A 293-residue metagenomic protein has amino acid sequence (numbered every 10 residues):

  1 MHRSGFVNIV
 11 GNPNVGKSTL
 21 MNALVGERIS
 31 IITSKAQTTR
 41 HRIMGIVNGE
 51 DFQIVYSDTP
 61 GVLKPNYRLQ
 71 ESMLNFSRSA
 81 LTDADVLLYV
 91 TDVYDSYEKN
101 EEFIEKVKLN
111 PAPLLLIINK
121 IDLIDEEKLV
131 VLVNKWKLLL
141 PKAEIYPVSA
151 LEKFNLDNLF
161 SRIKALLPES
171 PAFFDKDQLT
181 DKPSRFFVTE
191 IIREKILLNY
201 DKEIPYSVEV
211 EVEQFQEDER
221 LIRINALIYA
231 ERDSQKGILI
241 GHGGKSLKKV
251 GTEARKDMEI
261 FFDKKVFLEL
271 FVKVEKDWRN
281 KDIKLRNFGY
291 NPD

Functional and structural regions predicted by a protein language model:
M1-L81: Conserved G1/Walker A P-loop phosphate-binding module
G16, N155, S246: Conserved glycine(s) of the Walker
S30-I32, K99, P171-D175, L198-E209: Active-site phosphate-binding and catalytic loops of NTP-dependent enzymes
T39, V62-K64, S96-Y97, I124-D125 (+1 more regions): Catalytic P-loop NTPase motifs of RecA-like helicase/translocase cores
D51, N75-A143, Q216-D218: Conserved C-terminal guanine-recognition region of P-loop GTPase G domains, centered on the G4
D58, N119, S149: Active-site glycine-centered loops adjacent to acidic/histidine catalytic or metal-binding residues that shape
A112-P113, D122-S184: Canonical P-loop GTPase G-domain recognition
S184-D293: P-loop NTP-binding site
